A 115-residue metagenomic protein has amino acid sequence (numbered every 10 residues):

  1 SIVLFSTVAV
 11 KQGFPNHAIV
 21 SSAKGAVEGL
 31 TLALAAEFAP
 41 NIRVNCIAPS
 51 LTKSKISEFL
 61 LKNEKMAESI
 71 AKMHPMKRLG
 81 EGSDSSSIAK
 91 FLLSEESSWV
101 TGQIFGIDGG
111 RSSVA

Functional and structural regions predicted by a protein language model:
T7: Residue(s) in the substrate-gating loop at a strand-loop-helix junction that position the organic substrate next
K11, V44, A48-F59: Short, flexible catalytic-loop segment of classical short-chain dehydrogenase/reductase
Q12, K90, T101-A115: Short C-terminal tail/terminal secondary-structure segment of NAD(P)H-dependent dehydrogenase/reductase domains
Q12-A18, K77, E95: Active-site loop immediately N-terminal to the catalytic Tyr-X3-Lys motif of short-chain dehydrogenase/reductase
A23, T31: Active-site helix of classical SDR
A35-P40, S98: Alpha-helical segment proximal to the catalytic Tyr-Lys
L60-H74: A short C-terminal helix-loop "cap" of Rossmann-like NAD(P)-dependent dehydrogenase/epimerase domains
H74-S85, E96: A conserved structural motif in NAD(P)-dependent oxidoreductases
